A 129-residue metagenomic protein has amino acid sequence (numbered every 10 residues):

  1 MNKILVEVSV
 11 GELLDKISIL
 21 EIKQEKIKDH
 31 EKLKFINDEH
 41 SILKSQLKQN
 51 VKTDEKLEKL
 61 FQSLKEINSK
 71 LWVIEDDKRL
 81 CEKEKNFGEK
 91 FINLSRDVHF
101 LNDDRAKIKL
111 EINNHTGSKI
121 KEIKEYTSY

Functional and structural regions predicted by a protein language model:
M1-Y129: Extended, charge-rich alpha-helical interface modules
